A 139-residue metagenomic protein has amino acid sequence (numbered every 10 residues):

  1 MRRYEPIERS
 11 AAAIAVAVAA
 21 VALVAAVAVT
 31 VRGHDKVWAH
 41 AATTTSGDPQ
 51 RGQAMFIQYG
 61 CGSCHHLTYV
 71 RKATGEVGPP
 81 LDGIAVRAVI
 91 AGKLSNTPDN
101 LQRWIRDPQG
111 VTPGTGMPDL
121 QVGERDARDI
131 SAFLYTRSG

Functional and structural regions predicted by a protein language model:
M1-R9: Short, Lys/Arg-rich N-terminal segment immediately upstream of the first membrane anchor
A12-A28: Hydrophobic membrane-insertion alpha-helices, especially the h-region of bacterial N-terminal signal peptides
R32-I57: Electrostatic cytochrome c docking/interface patches
M55-Q58, D119-Q121: Flexible gly/pro/ser-rich segments immediately N-terminal to CXXCH heme-c attachment motifs in exported/periplasmic
C61-C64: Short cysteine clusters
L67-V70: Cys/His-rich metal-chelating microdomains
K72-G139: Extracytoplasmic electron-transfer domains, predominantly the class I c-type cytochrome c fold
